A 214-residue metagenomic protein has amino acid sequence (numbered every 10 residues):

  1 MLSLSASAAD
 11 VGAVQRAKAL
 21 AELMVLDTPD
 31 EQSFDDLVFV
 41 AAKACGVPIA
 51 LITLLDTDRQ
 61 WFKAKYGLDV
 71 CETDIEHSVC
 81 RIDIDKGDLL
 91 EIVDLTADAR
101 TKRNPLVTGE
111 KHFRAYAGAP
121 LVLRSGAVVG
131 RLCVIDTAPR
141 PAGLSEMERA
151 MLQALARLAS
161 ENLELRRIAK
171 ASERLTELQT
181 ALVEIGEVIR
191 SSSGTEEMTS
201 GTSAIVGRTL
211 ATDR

Functional and structural regions predicted by a protein language model:
M1-Q32, L158, N162-S191, T195-E197: Signal-transmission linkers at sensory-effector interfaces
K18-A19, I49-A50, L55, R59-K65 (+1 more regions): Regulatory sensory and allosteric helical modules in signal-transduction proteins and certain transcription factors
D27-Q60, E76, V183, V188-R214: Helix-loop-beta substructure at the N-terminus of cytosolic sensory domains that couple signal/ligand detection
I49, G118, R131: Short hydrophobic/aromatic beta-strand element in the GNAT-like acyltransferase core that lines or flanks the acyl-donor
R114-S125: A short, aliphatic-rich beta-strand micro-motif
V128: Glycine-rich acetyl-CoA-binding "A-motif" of GNAT/NAT acetyltransferases
R131-A142: Short beta-strand-to-loop transition segments that serve as allosteric relay/switch motifs in sensory/regulatory domains
G143-E164: Amphipathic alpha-helical "output/dimerization" segments
